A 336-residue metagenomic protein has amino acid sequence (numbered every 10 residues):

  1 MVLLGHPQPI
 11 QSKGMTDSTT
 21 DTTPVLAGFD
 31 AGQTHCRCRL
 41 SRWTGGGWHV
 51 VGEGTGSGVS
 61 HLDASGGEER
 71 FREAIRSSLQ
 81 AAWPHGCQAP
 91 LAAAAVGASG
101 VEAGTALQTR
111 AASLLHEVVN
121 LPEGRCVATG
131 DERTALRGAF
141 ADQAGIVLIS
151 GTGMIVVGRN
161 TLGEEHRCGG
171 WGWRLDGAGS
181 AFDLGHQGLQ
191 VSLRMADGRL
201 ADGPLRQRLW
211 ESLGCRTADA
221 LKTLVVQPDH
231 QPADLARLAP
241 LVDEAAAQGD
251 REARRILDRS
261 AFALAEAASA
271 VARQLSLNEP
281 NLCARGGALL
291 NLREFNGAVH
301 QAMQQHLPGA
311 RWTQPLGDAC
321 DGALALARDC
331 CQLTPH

Functional and structural regions predicted by a protein language model:
V2-L91, G138-A144, V191-H336: ATP-binding/phosphotransfer module of carbohydrate and carboxylate kinases, centering on a glycine-rich
T16-D21, E123-V147, E164: Conserved phosphate-binding catalytic cores of ATP/NTP-utilizing and phosphoryl-transfer enzymes
S60-D63, L79-V119, R125-A128, R137-F140: Short beta-strand-loop/turn "lid" adjacent to the catalytic site in phosphate-handling enzymes
H61-L62, G100, G170-A178, G309-Q314: A short glycine/serine-rich beta->alpha loop
V96, G151, G188, L264 (+1 more regions): Residue-level signal for inorganic ion chemistry
V96-V101, S150-T152, L282-L290: Glycine-rich beta-strand-to-loop/alpha-helix junction loops that act as flexible
H116-L121, E164-G172, A302-R311: Glycine/charged-rich beta-loop-alpha catalytic/anionic-binding loops adjacent to active sites
Q143-M195, R199: Glycine-rich phosphate-binding loop of actin/hexokinase-like ATP-binding domains
